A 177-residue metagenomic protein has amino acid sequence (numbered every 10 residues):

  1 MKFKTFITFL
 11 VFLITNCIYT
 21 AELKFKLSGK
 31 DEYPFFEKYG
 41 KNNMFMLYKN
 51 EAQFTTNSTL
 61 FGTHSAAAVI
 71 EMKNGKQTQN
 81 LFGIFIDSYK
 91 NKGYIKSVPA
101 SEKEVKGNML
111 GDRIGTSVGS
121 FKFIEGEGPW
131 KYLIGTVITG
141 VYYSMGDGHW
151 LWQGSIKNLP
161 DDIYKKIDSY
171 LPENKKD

Functional and structural regions predicted by a protein language model:
M1-F6, K175-D177: Short, Lys/Arg-enriched, disordered terminal segments
K4-I14: Sec-dependent N-terminal signal peptides
Y19-D177: Beta-strand-enriched cores of mature, soluble protein domains
